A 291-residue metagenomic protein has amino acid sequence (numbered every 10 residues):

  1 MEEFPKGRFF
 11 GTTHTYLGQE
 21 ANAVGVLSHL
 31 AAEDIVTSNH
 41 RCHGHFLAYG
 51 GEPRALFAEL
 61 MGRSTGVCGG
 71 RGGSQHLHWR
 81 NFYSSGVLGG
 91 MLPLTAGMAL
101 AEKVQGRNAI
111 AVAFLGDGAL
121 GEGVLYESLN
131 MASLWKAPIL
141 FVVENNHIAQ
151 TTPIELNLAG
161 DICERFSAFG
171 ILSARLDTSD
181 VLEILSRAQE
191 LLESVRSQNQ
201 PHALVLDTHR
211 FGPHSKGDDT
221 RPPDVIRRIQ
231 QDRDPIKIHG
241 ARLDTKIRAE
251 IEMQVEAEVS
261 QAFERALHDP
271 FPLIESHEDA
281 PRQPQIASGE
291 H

Functional and structural regions predicted by a protein language model:
M1, R8-W135, P153-C163, A168-G170: Cofactor-binding active-site loop characterized by glycine-rich and histidine/acidic residues
F4, E33-N39, V142-E144, R165-L172 (+3 more regions): Short acidic (Asp/Glu) and glycine-rich catalytic loops that position anionic groups and cofactors
H40-H45, L115-G121, V143-A149, S179-L182 (+1 more regions): Acidic, glycine-rich active-site loops and adjacent beta-strand->loop/helix elements that engage anionic groups
K103-R107, L158-E190, Q231-E252: Conserved thiamine diphosphate
L125-S128, S186-E193: Glycine-rich, charged/polar anion/phosphate-binding loops that engage phosphate groups from diverse ligands
W135-E155: A short, conserved beta-to-alpha structural element at the edge of catalytic cores that scaffolds binding
L140-V143, A174-D177, I184, A203-D207: Short, conserved beta-strand edge motifs with alternating hydrophobic and charged residues
S194-H291: Glycine/aspartate-rich loop-and-adjacent alpha/beta segment that forms the canonical ThDP
